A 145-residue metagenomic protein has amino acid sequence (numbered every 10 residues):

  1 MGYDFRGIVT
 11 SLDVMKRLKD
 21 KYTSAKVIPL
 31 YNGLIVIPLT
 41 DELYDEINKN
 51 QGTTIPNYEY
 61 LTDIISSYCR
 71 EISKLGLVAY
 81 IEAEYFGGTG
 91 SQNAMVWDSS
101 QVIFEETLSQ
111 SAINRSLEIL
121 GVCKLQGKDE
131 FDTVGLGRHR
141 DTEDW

Functional and structural regions predicted by a protein language model:
M1-Y31: Short, extreme N-terminal segment that most often corresponds to the first beta-strand
G33-L34, T40-W145: Charged interaction segments
